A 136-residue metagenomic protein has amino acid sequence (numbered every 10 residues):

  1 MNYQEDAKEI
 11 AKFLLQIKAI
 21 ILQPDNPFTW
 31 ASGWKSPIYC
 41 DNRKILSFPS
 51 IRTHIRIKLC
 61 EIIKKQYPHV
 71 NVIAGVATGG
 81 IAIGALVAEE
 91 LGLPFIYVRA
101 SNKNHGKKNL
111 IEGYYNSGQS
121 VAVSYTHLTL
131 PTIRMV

Functional and structural regions predicted by a protein language model:
N2-Y67: Active-site-facing substrate-recognition patch
G33, I73, F95: Conserved hydrophobic/aromatic pocket- or pore-lining residues that grip, position, or stack substrates in active sites
H69-V70, G118: Short acidic/histidine-rich motifs immediately flanking catalytic phosphotransfer sites in two-component signaling
V70-A77: Short glycine-rich phosphate-binding loop at a beta-alpha junction
I81: Portal/gating segments that form or line small-molecule/metal binding sites
G84-A122: Short, glycine/charge-rich flexible loops or terminal/linker lids adjacent to PRPP-binding catalytic cores
T126-T132: Conserved small/polar residues in nucleotide/adenosyl-binding loops
